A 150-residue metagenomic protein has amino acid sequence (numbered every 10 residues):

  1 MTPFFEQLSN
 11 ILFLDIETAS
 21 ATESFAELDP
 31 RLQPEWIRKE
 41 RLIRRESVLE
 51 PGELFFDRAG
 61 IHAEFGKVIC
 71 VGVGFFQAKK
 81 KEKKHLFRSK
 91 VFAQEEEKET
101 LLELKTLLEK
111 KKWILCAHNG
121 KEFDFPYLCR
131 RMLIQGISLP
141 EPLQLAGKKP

Functional and structural regions predicted by a protein language model:
M1-G66: Entry/capping segment at the start of metal-dependent catalytic domains with acidic active-site entry clusters
T2-S9, G66-E95, L101, K105-P150: Metal-dependent phosphoesterase core characteristic of DEDDh/y 3'-5' exonuclease domains
